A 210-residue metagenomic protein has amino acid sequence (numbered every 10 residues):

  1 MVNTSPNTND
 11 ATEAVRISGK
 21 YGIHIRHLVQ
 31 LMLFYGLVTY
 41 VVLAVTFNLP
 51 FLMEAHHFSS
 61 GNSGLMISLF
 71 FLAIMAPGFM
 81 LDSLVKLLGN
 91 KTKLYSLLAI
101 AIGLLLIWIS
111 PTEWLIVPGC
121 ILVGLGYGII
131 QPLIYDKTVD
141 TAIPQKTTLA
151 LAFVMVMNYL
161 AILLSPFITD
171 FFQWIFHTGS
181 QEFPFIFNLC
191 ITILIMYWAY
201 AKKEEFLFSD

Functional and structural regions predicted by a protein language model:
V2-L31: Juxtamembrane intracellular "pre-TM" segments in multi-pass secondary transporters
R26-M75: Extracytoplasmic gate region of multi-pass secondary transporters
Y35, T39, T112-G124: Helical-face signature of the major facilitator-like transporter fold
A76-G89, Q173-W174: Helix-to-loop junctions at the C-terminal end of transmembrane segments in multipass secondary transporters
T92-L106: Structural signature of the two symmetry-related core transmembrane helices
I129-A142: Intracellular juxtamembrane helix-capping segments at the cytosolic ends of symmetry-related transmembrane helices
T141-T178: A late C-terminal transmembrane helix in Major Facilitator Superfamily
F183-D210: Multi-pass alpha-helical transporter architecture, strongest for 12-TM Major Facilitator/SLC carriers used
